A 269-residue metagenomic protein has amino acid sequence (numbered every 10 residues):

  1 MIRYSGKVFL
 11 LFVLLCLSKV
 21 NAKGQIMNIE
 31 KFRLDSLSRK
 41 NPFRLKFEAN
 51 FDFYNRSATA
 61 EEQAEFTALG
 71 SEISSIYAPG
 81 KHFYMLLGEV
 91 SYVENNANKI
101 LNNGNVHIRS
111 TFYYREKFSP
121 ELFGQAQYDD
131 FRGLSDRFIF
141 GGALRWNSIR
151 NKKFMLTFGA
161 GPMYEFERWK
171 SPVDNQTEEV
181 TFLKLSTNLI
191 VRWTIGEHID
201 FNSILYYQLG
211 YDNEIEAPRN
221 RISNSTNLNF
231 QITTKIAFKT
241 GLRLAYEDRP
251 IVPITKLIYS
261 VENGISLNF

Functional and structural regions predicted by a protein language model:
M1-P42: Cleavable N-terminal export/targeting peptides
S36-S57, K81-L86: Transmembrane beta-strand segments of Gram-negative outer membrane beta-barrel proteins
F43, Q63-L69, I100-G104, D136-F140 (+4 more regions): Residues that define the transmembrane beta-barrel architecture of outer-membrane proteins
F47-F53, L86-Y92, L122-A126, G142 (+4 more regions): Transmembrane beta-barrel strands of outer-membrane/channel proteins
S75-P79, F112, W146-S148, W193 (+3 more regions): Residue-level signature of outer-membrane beta-barrel architecture
P79-L86, K117-L122, K152-L156, W193-F201 (+2 more regions): Repeated loop/turn-to-beta-strand initiation elements of outer-membrane beta-barrel proteins
K153-K235: Outer-membrane beta-barrel transmembrane domain signature
Q231, L257-F269: Outer-membrane beta-barrel "beta-signal"
